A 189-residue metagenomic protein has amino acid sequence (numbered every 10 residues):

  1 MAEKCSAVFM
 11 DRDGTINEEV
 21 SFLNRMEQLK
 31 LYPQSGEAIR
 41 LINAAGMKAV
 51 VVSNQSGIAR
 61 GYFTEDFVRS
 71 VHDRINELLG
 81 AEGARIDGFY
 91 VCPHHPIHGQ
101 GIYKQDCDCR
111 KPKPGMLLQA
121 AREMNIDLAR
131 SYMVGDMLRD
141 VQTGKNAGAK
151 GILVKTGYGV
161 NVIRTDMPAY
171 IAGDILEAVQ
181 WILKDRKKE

Functional and structural regions predicted by a protein language model:
A2-K4, D66-R69, D73-G88, P96-M133 (+1 more regions): Asp-based, Mg2+/Mn2+-dependent phosphohydrolase catalytic module
A2-V50: Active-site neighborhood of HAD-like aspartate-dependent phosphohydrolases
M10-R12, S53, G135-D136, G173: Active-site flanking residues adjacent to catalytic metal/cofactor-binding acidic residues
I16-N17, A59, D140-V141: Catalytic P-loop NTPase motifs of RecA-like helicase/translocase cores
S21-K30, T64-D66, Y103-C107: Short glycine-enriched, charge-decorated loop/helix-capping segments at active-site entrances that position
S21-L23, S56-A59, P96-I97, V160: A short, flexible beta-alpha/helix-coil linker loop
K48-N54, D87-C92, L153-V154: Short beta-strand segments at enzyme active-site cores
Q55-V68: A short secondary-structure junction motif
